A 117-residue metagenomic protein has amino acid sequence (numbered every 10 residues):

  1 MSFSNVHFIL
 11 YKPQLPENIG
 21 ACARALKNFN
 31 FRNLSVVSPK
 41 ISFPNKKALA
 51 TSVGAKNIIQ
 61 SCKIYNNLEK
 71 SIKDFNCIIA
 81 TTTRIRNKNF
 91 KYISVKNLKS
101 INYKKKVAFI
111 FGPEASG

Functional and structural regions predicted by a protein language model:
M1-G117: Post-transcriptional modification and biogenesis factors for structured RNAs of the translation apparatus
